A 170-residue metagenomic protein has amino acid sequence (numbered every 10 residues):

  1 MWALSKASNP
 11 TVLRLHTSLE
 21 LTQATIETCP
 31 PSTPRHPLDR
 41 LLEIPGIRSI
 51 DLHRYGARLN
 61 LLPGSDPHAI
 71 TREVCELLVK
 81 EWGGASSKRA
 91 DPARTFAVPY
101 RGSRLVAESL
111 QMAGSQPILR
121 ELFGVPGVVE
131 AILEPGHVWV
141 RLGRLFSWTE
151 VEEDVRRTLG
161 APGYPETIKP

Functional and structural regions predicted by a protein language model:
S5-T28, A90-L110: Short glycine-/aliphatic-rich beta-strand segments at the starts of folded cytosolic domains
N9, A24-P34, P45, P126-G127 (+1 more regions): Compact, charge-rich alpha-helical regulatory domains located at protein termini
L13, Y55-L62, G136-G143: A generic structural motif
L21-T28, S65-T71, R104-A107, A113-S115 (+1 more regions): Short, conserved charged micro-motifs
C29-H36, E108-G124: N-proximal, solvent-exposed amphipathic alpha-helical segments enriched in charged/polar residues
L38-G56, L119-H137: Short acidic amphipathic segments
S65-W82, W139, F146-G163: Charge-rich, low-aromatic oligomerization/scaffolding segments with amphipathic character
V74-G102, K169: Surface-exposed beta-loop interaction hotspot
